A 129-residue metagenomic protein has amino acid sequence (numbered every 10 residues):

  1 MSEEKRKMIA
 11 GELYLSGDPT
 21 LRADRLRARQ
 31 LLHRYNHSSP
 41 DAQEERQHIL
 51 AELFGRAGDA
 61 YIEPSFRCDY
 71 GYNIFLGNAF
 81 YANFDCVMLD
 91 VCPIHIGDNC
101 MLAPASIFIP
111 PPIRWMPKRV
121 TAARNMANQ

Functional and structural regions predicted by a protein language model:
M1-D59: Terminal amphipathic alpha-helical/low-complexity segments used for targeting or macromolecular assembly
A51, F66-L76, Y81-Q129: Flexible, glycine/small-residue-enriched loop-and-beta-strand segment within the central core of proteins
G58, I62-R67: Arg/Lys-rich RNA-binding interfaces used to dock onto structured RNA substrates
